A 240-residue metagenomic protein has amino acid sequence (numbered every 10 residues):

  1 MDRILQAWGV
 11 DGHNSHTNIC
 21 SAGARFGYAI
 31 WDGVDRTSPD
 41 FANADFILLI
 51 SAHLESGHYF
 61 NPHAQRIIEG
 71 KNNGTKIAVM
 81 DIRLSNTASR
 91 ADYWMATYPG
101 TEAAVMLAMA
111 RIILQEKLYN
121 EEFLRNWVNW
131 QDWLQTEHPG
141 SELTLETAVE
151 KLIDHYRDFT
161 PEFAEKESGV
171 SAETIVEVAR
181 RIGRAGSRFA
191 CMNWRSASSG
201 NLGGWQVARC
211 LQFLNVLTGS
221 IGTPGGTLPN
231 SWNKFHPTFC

Functional and structural regions predicted by a protein language model:
M1-N43, L228-P229: Anionic-ligand anchoring segments at beta-strand to alpha-helix junctions in alpha/beta enzyme folds, i.e., glycine
V10, I68-I77: A short helix->loop->beta-strand "cap" motif at the edges of active sites that frequently abuts
V10, R111-Q115, Y119, V216-T223: Short, well-ordered loop/turn and helix-capping segments at boundaries between secondary-structure elements and domains
H53-Q65: Glycine/threonine-rich flexible loop motifs
H53-S56, L84-N86, A197-S199, F235-H236: Solvent-exposed loop/turn segments at secondary-structure junctions within structured extracellular/periplasmic domains
G74, A78, R83-G186: Long, well-ordered, tryptophan-enriched scaffold segments
E173, V178, I182-C240: A glycine-rich, hydrophobic/aromatic-adjacent loop/helix-cap motif
